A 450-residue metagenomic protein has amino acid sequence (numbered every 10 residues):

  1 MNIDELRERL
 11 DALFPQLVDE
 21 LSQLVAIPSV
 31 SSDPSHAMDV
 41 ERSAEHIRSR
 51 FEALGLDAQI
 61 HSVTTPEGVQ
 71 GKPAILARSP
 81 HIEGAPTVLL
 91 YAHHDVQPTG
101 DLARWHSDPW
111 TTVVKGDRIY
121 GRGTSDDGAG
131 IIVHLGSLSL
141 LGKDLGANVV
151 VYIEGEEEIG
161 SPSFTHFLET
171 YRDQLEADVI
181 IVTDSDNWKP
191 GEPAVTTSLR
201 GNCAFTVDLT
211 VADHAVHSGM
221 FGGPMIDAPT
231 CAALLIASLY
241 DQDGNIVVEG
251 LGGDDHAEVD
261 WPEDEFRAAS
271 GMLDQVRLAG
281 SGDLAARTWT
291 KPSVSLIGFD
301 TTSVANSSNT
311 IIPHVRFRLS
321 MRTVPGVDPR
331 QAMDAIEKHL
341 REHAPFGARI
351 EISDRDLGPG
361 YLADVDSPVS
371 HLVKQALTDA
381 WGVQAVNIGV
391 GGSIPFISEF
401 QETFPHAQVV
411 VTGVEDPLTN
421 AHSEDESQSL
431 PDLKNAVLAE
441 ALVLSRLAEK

Functional and structural regions predicted by a protein language model:
M1-L102, H314, R318, Q331: N-terminal helical capping/dimerization or prosegment-like subdomains of hydrolases acting on amide or phosphate bonds
E83-A85, K189-P190, I246-N306, T310-H314 (+3 more regions): An extended, acidic, His-containing surface patch that forms the Zn2+-binding/catalytic region of metallohydrolases
A85-I153, L430, N435: Active-site metal-coordination/substrate-binding segment of hydrolases, especially metallo-dependent peptidases
H94-V96, R118, Y152-G160, T183-W188 (+3 more regions): Acidic, glycine-rich active-site loops and adjacent beta-strand->loop/helix elements that engage anionic groups
D95, L239-D243, E337-G347: A common structural junction motif
R118-I119, G123-S198: Acidic/histidine-rich catalytic neighborhood of metal-dependent amide-processing enzymes
S125, D213, M321-D328, G358: A generic structural motif
G222-G244: A short core secondary-structure module
